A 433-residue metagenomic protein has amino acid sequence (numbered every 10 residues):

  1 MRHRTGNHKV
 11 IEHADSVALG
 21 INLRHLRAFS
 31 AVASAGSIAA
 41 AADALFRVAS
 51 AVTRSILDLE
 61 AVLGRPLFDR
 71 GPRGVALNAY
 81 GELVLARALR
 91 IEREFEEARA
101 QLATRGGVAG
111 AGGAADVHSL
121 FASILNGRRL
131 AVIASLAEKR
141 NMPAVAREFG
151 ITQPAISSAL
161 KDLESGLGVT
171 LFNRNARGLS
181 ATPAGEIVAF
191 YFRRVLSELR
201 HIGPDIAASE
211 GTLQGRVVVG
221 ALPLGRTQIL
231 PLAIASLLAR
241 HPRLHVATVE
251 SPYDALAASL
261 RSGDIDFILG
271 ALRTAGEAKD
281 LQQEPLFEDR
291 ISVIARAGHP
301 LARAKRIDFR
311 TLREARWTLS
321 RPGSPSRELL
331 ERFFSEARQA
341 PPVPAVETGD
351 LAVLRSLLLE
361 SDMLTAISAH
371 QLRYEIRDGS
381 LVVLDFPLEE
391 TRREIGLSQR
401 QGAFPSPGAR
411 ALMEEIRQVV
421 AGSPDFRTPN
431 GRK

Functional and structural regions predicted by a protein language model:
M1-I21, P72-G74, A79-A86, E97-I124 (+2 more regions): C-terminal effector-binding regulatory domain of bacterial HTH transcription factors
R2, I124, S209, A233-S236 (+3 more regions): Short beta-strand-centered segments that line the small-molecule binding cleft or hinge of alpha/beta clamshell
V32-V48, L136-E148: Short helix-boundary/capping micro-motifs
E60-L77, E164-A181: A short LG(V/I)-centered, amphipathic sequence patch enriched for acidic residue(s) preceding the LG motif
R73, A103-R128, A208-R226, H241-L244: Interdomain hinge and pocket-entrance segments immediately C-terminal to HTH DNA-binding domains
K139, A144-P154, S158, R216-T274: Central regulatory/effector-binding core of bacterial HTH transcription factors
G211, D280-W317, P322: Flexible hinge/capping segments at coil-to-helix
L301-A302, A315-A337, P405-E414, V420-G431: Secondary-structure junction motif
